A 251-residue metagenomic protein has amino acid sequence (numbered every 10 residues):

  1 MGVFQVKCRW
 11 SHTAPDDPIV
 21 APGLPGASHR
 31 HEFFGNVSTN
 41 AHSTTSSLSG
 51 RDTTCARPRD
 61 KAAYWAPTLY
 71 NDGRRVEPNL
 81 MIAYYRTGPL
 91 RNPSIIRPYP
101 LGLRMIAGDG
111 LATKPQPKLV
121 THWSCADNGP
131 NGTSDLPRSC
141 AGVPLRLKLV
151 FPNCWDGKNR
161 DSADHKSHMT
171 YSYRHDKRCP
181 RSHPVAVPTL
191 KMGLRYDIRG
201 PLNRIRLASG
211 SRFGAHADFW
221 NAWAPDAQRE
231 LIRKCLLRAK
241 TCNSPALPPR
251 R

Functional and structural regions predicted by a protein language model:
M1-S28, E32-L149, D156-R251: Primary mode marks residue(s) on the alpha4-beta5-alpha5 output face of response regulator receiver
